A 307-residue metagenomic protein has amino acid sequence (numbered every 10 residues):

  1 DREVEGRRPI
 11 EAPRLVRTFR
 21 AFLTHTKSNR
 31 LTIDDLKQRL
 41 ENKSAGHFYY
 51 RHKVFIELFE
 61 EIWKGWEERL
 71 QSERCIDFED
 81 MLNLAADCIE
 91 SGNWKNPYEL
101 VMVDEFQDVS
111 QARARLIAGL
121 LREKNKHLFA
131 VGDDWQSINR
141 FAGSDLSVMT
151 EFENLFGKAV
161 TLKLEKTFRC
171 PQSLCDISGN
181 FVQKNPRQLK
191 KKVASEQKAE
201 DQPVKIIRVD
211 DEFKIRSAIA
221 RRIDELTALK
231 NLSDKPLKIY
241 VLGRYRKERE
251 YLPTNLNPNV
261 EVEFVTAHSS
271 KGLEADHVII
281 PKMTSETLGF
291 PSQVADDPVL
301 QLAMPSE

Functional and structural regions predicted by a protein language model:
D1-I76: A basic/glycine-biased coupling hinge at the interface between accessory DNA-binding modules
D1-R2, P13-V16, L252, L300-E307: Short, intrinsically disordered, charge-balanced linker/junction segments flanking boundaries in proteins
F22-N29, L155, I177-Q188, P281 (+1 more regions): Phosphate/oxyanion-binding loops and surfaces in catalytic or ligand/nucleic-acid-binding neighborhoods
F48-E151, K166, G272: Conserved helicase NTPase motor core
L100, K235, V260-E261, L273-E307: Conserved helicase C-terminal RecA-like lobe
Q111-Q202, P305-E307: Conserved RecA-like helicase ATPase core segment that couples NTP binding/hydrolysis to strand translocation
K158-V160, T167-V262: Helicase P-loop NTPase motor core
F264-S270: Short acidic low-complexity segments
